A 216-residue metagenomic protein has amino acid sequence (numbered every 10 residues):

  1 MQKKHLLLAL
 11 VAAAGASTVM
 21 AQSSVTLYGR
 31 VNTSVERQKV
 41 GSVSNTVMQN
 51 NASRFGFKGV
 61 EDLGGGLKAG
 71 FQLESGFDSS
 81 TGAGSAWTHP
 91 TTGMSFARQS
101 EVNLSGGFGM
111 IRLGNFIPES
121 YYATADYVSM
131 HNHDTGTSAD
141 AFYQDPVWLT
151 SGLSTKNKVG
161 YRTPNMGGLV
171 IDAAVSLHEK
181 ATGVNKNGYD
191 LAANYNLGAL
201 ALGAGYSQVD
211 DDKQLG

Functional and structural regions predicted by a protein language model:
M1-G216: Outer-membrane beta-barrel proteins
